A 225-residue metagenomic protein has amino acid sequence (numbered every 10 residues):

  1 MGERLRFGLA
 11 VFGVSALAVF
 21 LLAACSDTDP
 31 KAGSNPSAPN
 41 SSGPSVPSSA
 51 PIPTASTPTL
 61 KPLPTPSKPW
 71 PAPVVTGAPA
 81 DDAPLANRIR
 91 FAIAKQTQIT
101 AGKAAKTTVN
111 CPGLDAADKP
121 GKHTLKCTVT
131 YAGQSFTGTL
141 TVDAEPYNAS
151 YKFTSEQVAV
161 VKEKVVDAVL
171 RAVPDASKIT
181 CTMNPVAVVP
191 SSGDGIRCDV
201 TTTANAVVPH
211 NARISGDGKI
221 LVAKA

Functional and structural regions predicted by a protein language model:
M1-G13: Bacterial N-terminal signal peptides that target proteins for export
L21-A24: C-terminal motif of bacterial Sec signal peptides marking the signal peptidase cleavage site
S26, N110-L114, K126-T128, T180-T182 (+1 more regions): Sequence contexts marking disulfide-bonded cysteines in secreted/extracellular proteins
S26-N87: N-terminal low-complexity, Pro/Thr-rich disordered segments that flank secretion/membrane-targeting signals
T76-T108, Q157-N184: Short, non-transmembrane alpha-helical segments in secretory-pathway proteins
A105-T124, T182-S192: Serine/threonine-rich, repeat-prone extracellular segments and beta-strand-based repeat modules of secreted/surface
T128, A132-F153: Mid-length scaffold segments of soluble, non-membrane domains
D167-A225: Extracellularly exposed regions in secreted/surface proteins, prominently low-complexity, repeat-rich
